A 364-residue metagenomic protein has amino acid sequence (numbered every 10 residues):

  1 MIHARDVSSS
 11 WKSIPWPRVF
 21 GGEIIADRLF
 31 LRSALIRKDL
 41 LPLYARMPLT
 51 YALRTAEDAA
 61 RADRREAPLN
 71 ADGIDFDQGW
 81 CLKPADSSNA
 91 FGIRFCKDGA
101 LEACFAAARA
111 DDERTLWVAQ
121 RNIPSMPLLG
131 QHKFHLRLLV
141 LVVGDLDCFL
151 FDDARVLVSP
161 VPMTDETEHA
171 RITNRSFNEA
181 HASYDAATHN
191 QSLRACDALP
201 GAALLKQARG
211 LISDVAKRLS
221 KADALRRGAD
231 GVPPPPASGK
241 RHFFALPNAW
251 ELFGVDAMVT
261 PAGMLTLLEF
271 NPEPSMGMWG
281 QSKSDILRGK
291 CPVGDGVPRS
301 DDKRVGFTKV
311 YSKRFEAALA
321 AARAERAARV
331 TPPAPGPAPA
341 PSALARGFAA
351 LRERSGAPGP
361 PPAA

Functional and structural regions predicted by a protein language model:
M1-G79, D86-S88, D98, R346-A349 (+1 more regions): Conserved N-proximal alpha/beta basic substrate-recognition cap immediately N-terminal to, or forming the N-lobe
H3, V7-K12, L49, R175 (+5 more regions): Intrinsically disordered, low-complexity segments enriched in Ser/Pro/Gly/Ala and basic residues
L53-T55, L69-D72, G144, P261-G263 (+2 more regions): Intrinsically disordered, low-complexity proline-rich segments enriched in Ser/Thr
D77, A85-L252, T260-T266, N271 (+2 more regions): Catalytic core of tubulin tyrosine ligase-like
D256: A donor-sugar binding/catalytic signature common to diverse glycosyltransferases and related nucleotide-sugar
E273-S275: A short acidic/small-residue loop/turn micro-motif
D295-A364: Long, low-complexity intrinsically disordered regulatory regions
